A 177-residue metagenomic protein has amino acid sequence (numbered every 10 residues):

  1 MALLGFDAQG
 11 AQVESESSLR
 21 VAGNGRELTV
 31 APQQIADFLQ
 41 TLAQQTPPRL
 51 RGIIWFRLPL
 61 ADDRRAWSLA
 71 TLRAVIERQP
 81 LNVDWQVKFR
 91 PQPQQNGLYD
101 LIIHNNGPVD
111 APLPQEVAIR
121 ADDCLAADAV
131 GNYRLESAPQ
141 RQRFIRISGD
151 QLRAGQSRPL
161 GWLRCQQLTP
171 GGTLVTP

Functional and structural regions predicted by a protein language model:
M1-V83: Substrate-binding cleft of secreted/luminal carbohydrate-active enzymes
P48-R51, R57, P93-N96, D100 (+1 more regions): A cross-taxonomic marker for long C-terminal extensions/tails that follow the last structured domain
L58, R90-Q92, N106-P108, D122-C124: Generic structural motif
Q79-N82, G107, P114-V117, P177: Disordered regulatory segments flanking catalytic cores
V83-Q94: Beta-sheet-dominated interaction scaffolds and their linkers
Q95, Y99-L113, I119: Asparagine-centered strand-capping/turn motif at beta-strand->loop junctions
A126-G171: Intrinsically disordered, low-complexity Pro/Gly/Ser/Thr-rich segments with frequent PxxP/GP/PP motifs and embedded
G171-P177: Serine/threonine-enriched low-complexity regions used as flexible
